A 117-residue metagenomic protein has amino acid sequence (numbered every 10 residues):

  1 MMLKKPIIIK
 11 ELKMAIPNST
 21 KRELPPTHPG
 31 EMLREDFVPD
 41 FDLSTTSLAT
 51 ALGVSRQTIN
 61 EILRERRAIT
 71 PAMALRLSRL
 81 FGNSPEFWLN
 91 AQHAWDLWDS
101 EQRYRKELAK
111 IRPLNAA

Functional and structural regions predicted by a protein language model:
M1-D36, F41, K110-R112, A117: N-terminal flexible/basic segments that precede or flank functional cores
V38, A49, S78: The alpha-helix within a helix-turn-helix
D42-E61: Short alpha-helical DNA-recognition segment
S55, R66, F81, Q92-W95: The DNA-recognition helices of helix-turn-helix-type DNA-binding domains
E61-R64, N90: Base-recognition residues in the alpha-helical recognition helix of bacterial helix-turn-helix
R66-R79: Short, basic-rich loop-to-helix N-cap that marks the start of a DNA-contacting helix
L89-A117: Short, charged recognition helix plus adjacent turn of helix-turn-helix-like nucleic-acid-binding domains
